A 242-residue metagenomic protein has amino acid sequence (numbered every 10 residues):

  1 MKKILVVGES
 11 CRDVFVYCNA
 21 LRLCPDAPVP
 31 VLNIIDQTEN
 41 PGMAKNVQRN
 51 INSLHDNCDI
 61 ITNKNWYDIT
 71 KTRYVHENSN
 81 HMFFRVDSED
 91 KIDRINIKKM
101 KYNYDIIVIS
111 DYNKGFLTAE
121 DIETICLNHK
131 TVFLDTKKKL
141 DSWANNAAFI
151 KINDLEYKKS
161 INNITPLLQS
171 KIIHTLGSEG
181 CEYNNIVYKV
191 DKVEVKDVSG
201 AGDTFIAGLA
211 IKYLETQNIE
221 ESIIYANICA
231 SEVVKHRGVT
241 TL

Functional and structural regions predicted by a protein language model:
K2-V7, R12-I109, A119-D121, T241: Conserved N-terminal subdomain of the carbohydrate kinase-like
V7-E9, I109-S110, L134, I152 (+2 more regions): Active-site flanking residues adjacent to catalytic metal/cofactor-binding acidic residues
S10-C11, Y112-G115, K138-K139, L155-Y157 (+1 more regions): Short glycine-rich anion-binding loops that position phosphate/pyrophosphate groups of nucleotides and phosphorylated
N40, K114-G115, E215: Alpha-helix N-cap/loop-to-helix initiation residues
D90, N103, E120-N146, K159-L242: Conserved phosphate-binding/catalytic region of the ribokinase-like
A148-D154: A short beta-strand/loop micro-motif in the catalytic core of glycosyltransferases that engages the nucleotide-sugar
